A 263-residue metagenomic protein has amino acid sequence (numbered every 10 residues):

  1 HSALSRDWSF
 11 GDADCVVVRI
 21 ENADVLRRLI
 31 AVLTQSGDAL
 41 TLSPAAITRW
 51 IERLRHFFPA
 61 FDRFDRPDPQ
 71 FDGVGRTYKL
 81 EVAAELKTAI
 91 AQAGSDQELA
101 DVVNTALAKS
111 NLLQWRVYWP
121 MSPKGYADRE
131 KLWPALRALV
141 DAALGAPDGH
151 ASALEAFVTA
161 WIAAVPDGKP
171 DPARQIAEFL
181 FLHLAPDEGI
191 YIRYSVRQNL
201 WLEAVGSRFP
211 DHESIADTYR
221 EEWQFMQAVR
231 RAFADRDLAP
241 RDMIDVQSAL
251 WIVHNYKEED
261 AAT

Functional and structural regions predicted by a protein language model:
S2-P170, P186-T263: An N-terminal alpha-helical hairpin/helix-loop-helix interaction module that forms a charged, gly/pro-flexible surface
Q175-L180: Conserved beta-strand->loop/alpha-helix structural units within folded catalytic cores of enzymes with alpha/beta
H183: Acidic, metal/ion-handling microdomains and their immediate structural contexts
